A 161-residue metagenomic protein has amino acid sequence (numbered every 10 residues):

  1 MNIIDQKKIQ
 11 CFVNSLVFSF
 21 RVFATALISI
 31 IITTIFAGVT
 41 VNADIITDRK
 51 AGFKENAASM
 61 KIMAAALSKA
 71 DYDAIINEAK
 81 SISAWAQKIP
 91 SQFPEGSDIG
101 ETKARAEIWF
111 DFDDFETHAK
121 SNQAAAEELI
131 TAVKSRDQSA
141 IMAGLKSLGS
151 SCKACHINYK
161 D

Functional and structural regions predicted by a protein language model:
M1, A24-L27, N42-D44, D161: Absolute protein N-terminus
M1-F20: N-terminal secretory signal peptides that target proteins for export/translocation
N2-I3, I32-N42: Short, low-complexity disordered leader/linker segments with a strong preference for bacterial N-terminal type II
I4, K8, S135-R136, A154: Intrinsically disordered, low-complexity regions enriched for glutamine and histidine
N14-S15, S19-I35: Bacterial N-terminal signal peptides
V41-S147: Extracytoplasmic c-type cytochrome modules immediately beyond a signal peptide or single-pass transmembrane anchor
L148-Y159: The canonical Cys-X-X-Cys-His
